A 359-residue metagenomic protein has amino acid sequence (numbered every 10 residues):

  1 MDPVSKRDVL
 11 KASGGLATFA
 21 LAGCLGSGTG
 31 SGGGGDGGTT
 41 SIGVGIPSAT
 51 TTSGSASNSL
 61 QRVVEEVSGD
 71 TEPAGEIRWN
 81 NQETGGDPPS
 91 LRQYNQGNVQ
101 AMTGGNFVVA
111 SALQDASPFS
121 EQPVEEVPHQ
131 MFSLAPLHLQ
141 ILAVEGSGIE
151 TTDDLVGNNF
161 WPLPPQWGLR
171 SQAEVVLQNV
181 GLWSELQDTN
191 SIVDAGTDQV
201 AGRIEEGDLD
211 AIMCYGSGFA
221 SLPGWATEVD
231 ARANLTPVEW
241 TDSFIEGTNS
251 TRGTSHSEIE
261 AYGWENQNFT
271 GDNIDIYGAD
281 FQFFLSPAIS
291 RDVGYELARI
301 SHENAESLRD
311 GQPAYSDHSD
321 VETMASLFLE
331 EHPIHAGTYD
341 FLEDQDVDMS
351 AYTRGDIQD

Functional and structural regions predicted by a protein language model:
M1-D359: Hydrophobic alpha-helical segments
